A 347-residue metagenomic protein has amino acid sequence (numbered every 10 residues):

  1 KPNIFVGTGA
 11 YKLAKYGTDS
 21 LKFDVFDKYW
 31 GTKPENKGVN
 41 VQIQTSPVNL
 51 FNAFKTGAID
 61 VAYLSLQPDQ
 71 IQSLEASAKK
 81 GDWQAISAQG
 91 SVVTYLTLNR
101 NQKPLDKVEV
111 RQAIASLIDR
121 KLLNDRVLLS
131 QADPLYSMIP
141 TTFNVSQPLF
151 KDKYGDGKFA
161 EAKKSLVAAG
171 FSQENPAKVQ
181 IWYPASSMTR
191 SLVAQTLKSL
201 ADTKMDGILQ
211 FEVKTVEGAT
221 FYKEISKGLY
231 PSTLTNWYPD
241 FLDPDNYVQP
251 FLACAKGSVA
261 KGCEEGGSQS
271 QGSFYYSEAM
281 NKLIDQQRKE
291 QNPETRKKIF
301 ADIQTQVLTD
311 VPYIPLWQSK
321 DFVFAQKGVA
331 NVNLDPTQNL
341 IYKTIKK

Functional and structural regions predicted by a protein language model:
K1-T8, G31-E35, L74-S91, T97-K107 (+5 more regions): Short, solvent-exposed loop/beta-turn-alpha elements that line the ligand-binding surface or hinge of extracytoplasmic
G9-A10, K37-G38, T56, Q89-Y136 (+2 more regions): Alpha-helical secondary-structure segments
G9-A14, S20-K22, K37-I43, V61 (+2 more regions): Short, well-ordered beta-strand elements
A14-D24, N40-Q102, D125: Extracellular/periplasmic solute-recognition and catalytic clefts
T18, V167-P239, D321: Ligand/substrate-recognition segments at binding pockets and active sites
V48-A53, P68-A78, L96-T97, P104 (+4 more regions): Pocket-flanking alpha-helical
D60-S65, P231-N236, P315: Paired acidic/hydrophobic, glycine-rich loop segments that form the ligand-binding mouth/hinge of periplasmic-binding
D133-A169, S186-L192: Structural transition elements
